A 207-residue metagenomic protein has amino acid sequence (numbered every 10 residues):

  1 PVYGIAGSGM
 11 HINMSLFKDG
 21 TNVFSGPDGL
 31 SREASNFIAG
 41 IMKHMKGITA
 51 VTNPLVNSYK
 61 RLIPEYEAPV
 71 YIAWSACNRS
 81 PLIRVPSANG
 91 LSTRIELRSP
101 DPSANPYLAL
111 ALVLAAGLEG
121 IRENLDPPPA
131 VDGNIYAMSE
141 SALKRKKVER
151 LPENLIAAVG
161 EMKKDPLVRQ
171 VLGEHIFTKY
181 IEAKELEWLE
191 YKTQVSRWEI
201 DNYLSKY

Functional and structural regions predicted by a protein language model:
P1-D19: Histidine-centered divalent-metal-coordination microenvironment in nucleic-acid enzymes
F17-Y207: Catalytic-core signal marking the mid-to-C-terminal active-site face
